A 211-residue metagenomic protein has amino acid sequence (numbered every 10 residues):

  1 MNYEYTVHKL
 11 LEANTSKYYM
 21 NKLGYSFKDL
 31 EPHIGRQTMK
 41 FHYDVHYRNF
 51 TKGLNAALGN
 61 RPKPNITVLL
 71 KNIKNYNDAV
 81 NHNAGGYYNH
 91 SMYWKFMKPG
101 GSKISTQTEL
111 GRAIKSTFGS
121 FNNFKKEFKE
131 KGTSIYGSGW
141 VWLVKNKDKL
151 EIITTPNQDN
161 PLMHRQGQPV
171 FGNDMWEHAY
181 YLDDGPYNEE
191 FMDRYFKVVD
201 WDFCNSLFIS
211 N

Functional and structural regions predicted by a protein language model:
M1-K9: Intrinsically disordered, compositionally biased, charge-dense segments
L10-N211: Feature for soluble, non-membrane regions of globular proteins
